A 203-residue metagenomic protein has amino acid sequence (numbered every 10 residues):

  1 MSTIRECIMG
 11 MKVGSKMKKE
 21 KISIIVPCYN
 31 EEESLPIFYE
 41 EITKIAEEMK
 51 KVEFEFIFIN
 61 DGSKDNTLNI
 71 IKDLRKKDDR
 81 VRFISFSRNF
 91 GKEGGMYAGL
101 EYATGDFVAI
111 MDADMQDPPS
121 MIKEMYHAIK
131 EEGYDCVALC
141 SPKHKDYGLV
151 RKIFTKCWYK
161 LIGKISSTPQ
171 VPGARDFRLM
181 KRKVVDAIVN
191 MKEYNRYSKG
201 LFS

Functional and structural regions predicted by a protein language model:
R5-K44, K51: N-proximal low-complexity "stem/linker" segments adjacent to membrane-targeting elements
I24, I42, G99, D114 (+2 more regions): Residue-level signature of catalytic and energy-coupling elements of molecular machines, predominantly ATP/GTP-dependent
V26, K50-G62, I84-S85: Short beta-strand/loop segment that forms part of the nucleotide-sugar
E33-I37, D65-L74: Acidic helix N-cap motif at the loop->helix transition within catalytic regions of sugar-transfer enzymes
A46-V52, R75-R80: Short helix-capping segments at alpha-helix termini
N60-L68, M115-Q116: A conserved acidic beta->alpha catalytic loop
R80, F86-R88, K92-Y102, F107 (+1 more regions): Acceptor/aglycone-binding surface of glycosyltransferases and processive sugar-polymer synthases
